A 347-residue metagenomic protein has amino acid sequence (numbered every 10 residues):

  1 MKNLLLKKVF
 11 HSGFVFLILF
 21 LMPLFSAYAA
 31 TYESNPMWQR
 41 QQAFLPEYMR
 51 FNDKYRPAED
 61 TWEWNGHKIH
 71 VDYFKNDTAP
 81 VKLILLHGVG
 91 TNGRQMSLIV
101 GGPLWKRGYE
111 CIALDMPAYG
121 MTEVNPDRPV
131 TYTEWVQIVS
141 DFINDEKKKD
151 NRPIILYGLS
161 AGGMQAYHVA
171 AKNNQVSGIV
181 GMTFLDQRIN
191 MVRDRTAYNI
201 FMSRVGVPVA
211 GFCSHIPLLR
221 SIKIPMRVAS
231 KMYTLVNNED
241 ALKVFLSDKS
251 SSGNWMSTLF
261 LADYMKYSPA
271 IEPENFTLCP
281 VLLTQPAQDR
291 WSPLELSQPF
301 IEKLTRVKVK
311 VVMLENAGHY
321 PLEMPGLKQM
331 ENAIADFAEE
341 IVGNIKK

Functional and structural regions predicted by a protein language model:
L24-E63, K68-F74: An N-terminal hydrophobic leader/cap segment in hydrolases
V89-G101: The serine-hydrolase catalytic nucleophile loop
G93, G120-D150: Catalytic nucleophile-loop/oxyanion-hole region of alpha/beta-hydrolase and closely related hydrolase-like folds
P103-V124: Conserved alpha/beta-hydrolase
Q165-G253: Alpha/beta-hydrolase-fold enzymes
T277, L283-Q285, D289: Short beta-strand/loop motif that positions the catalytic acidic residue of the alpha/beta-hydrolase fold
R290-L296: Conserved alpha/beta-hydrolase "acid-adjacent" motif
V307-K347: Catalytic active-site module of serine/aspartate enzymes centered on a nucleophile-bearing elbow/loop
